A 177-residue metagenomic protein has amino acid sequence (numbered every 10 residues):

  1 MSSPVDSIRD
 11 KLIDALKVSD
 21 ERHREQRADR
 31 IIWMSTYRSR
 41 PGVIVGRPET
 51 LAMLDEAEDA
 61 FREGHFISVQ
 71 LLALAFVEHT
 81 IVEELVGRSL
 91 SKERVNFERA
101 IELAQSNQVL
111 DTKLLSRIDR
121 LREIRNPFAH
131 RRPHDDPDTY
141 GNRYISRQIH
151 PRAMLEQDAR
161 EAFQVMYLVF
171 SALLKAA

Functional and structural regions predicted by a protein language model:
M1-H65: Charged alpha-helical initiation segments
L16, I31-S35, S89-R94, H134-D136: Short, structured secondary-structure boundary patches
V18-R22, N107, A172, A176: Surface-exposed polar/charged interaction patches
Y37-S91, A159-L168, A172-A177: Amphipathic alpha-helical interface segments
R38-R40, N107, Q148: A short, mixed-charge helix-start or loop-turn motif at secondary-structure junctions
L71, A75-L115, D135: Flexible secondary-structure boundary motifs
T112-A177: Charge-enriched, short contiguous segments at helix-coil
